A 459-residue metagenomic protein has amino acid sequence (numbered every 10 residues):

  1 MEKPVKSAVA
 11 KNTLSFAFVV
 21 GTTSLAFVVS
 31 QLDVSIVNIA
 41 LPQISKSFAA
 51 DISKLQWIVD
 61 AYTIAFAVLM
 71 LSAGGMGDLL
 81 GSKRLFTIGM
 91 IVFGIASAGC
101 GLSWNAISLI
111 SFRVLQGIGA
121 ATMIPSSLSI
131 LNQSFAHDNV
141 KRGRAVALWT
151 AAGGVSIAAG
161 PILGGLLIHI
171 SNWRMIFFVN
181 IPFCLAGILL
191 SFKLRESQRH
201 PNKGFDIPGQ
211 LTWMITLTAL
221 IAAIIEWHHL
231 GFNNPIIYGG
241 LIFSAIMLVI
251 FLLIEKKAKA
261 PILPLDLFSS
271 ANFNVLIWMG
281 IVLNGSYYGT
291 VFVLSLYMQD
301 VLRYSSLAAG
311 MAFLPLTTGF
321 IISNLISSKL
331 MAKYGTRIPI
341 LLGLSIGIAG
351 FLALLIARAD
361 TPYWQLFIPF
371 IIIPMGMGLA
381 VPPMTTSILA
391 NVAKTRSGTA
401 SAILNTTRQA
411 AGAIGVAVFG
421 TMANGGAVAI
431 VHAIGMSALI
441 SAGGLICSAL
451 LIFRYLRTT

Functional and structural regions predicted by a protein language model:
F16-V29, V37-I39, P235-F243, M247 (+2 more regions): 12-transmembrane solute porter fold
F18-D60, M123-I124, L128, V291-S295: Extracytoplasmic
A40-M70, S108-I110, L307-A312: Extracellular/periplasmic helix-loop-helix junction of adjacent transmembrane segments in MFS-like secondary
Q43-S45, G74-G75, L79, L166 (+1 more regions): Membrane-interface helix termini in secondary transporters
S47-A49, G81, L102-S108, S171-N172 (+3 more regions): Helix-breaking motifs and short loop linkers at transmembrane-helix boundaries and internal kinks in secondary membrane
D60-G74, I124-L128, L314-I326: Central cavity-lining transmembrane alpha-helices of secondary-active solute carriers, predominantly the Major
D78-P208, K394: Helix-loop-helix hairpins in multi-pass membrane proteins, especially solute transporters
A147, H169-M279, Y304-S305, M311 (+2 more regions): Hydrophobic transmembrane-helix bundles of small-molecule transporters
